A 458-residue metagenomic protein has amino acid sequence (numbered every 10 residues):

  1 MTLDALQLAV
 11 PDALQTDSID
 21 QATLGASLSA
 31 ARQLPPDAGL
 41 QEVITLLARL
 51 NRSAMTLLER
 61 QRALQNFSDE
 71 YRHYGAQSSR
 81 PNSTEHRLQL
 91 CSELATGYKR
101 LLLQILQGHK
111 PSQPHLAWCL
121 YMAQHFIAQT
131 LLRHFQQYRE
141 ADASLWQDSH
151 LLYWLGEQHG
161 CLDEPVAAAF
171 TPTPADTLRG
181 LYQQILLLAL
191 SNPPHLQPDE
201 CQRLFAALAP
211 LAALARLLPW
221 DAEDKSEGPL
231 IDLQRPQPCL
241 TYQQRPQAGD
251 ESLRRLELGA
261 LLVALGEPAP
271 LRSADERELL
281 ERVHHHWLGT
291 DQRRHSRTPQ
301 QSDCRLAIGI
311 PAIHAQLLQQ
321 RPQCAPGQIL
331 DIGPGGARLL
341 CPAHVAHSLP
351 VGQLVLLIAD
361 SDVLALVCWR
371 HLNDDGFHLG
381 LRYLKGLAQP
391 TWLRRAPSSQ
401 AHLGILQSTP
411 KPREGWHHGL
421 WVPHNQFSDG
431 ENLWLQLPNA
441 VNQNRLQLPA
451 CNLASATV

Functional and structural regions predicted by a protein language model:
M1-L145: Generic N-terminal leader/targeting and pre-domain segments
L3, Q7, P11, T16 (+14 more regions): Intrinsically disordered, low-complexity regions
L116, L120-T130, D142-S144, S149-G160 (+2 more regions): Coiled-coil-based assembly segments and adjacent low-complexity tails used as scaffolding interfaces in eukaryotic
I127-T130, A207-A215, A456-V458: Short, hydrophobic/proline-enriched secondary-structure or compact coil segments at domain edges
Q158-Q292: Extended, domain-scale alpha-helical bundle/helix-rich regions
P268-A359, L364, W369-P390, R394-V458: Short strand-loop-strand
